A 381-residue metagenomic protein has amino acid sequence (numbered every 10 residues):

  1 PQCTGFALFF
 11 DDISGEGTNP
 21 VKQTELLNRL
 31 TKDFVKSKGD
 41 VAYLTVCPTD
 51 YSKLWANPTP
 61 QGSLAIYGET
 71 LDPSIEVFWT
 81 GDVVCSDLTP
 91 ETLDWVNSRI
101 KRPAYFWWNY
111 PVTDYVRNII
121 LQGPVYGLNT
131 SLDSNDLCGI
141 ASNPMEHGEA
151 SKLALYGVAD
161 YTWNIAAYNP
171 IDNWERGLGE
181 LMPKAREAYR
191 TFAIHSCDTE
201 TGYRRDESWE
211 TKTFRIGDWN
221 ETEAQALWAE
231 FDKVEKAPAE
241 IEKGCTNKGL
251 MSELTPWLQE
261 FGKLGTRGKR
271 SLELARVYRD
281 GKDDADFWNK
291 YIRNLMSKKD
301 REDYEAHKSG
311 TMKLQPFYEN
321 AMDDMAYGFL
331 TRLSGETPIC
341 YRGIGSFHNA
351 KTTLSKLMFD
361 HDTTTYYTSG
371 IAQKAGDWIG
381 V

Functional and structural regions predicted by a protein language model:
F6-I13: Short, conserved phosphate-binding/catalytic loop or strand-edge motifs used in phosphoryl-/nucleotidyl-transfer
I13-E175: Catalytic-core regions of glycoside hydrolase
L153-N164, T266-K269, D377-V381: Short, Φ-rich (hydrophobic/aromatic) sequence segments
A167-P338: C-terminal functional modules
T331-V381: Disordered, acidic Ser/Thr/Pro-rich linker "stalks" and the adjacent N-terminal cap of the next globular domain
